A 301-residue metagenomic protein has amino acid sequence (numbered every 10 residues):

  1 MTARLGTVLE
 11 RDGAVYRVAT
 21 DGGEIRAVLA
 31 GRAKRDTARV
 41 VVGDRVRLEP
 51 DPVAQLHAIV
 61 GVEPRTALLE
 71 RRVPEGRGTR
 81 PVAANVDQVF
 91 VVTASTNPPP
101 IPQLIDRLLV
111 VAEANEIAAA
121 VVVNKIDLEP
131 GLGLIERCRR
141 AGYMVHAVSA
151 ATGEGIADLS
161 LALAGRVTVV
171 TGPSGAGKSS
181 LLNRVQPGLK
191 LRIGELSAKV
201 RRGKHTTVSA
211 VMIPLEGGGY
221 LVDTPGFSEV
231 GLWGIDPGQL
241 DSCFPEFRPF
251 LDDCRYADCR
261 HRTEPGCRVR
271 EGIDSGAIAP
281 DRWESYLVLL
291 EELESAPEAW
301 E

Functional and structural regions predicted by a protein language model:
T2, G31, T37-V53, G61-V89 (+5 more regions): Helix-rich effector regions associated with P-loop NTPase G domains
T2-D12: Structural detector for short beta-strands of small beta-barrel domains
A14-V18: Short aromatic-glycine-enriched beta-strand elements
G23-G31: A short macromolecule-binding patch
P50-Q55, S95-N97: Short, charged beta-turn/beta-strand-edge "cap" motif at the junction between a beta-strand and an adjacent loop
A118, K125-A176: Canonical P-loop GTPase G-domain recognition
S179-S180, R184: Walker A/P-loop
